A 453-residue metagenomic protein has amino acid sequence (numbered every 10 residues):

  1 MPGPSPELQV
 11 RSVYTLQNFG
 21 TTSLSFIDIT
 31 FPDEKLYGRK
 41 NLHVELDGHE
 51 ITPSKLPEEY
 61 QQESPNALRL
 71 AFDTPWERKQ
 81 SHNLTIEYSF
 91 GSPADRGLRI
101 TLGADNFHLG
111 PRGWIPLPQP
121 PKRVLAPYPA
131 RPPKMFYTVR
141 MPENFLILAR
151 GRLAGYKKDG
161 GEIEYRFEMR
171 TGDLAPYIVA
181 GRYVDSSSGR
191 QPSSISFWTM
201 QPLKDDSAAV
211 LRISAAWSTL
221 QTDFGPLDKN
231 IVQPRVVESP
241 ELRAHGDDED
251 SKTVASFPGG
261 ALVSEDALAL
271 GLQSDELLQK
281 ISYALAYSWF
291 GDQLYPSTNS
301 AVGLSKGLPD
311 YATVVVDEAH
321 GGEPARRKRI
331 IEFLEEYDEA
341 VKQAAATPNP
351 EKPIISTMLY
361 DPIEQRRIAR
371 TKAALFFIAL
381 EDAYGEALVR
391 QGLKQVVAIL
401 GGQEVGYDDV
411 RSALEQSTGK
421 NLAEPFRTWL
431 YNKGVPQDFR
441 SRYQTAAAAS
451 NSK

Functional and structural regions predicted by a protein language model:
M1-Q9, G38, Q444-N451: N-terminal, polar/Ser/Thr-rich
Q9, T22-I29, K40, R96-L98 (+1 more regions): Short, hydrophobic/aromatic beta-strand segments
T15-L36, K122-P142, D408: Surface-exposed beta-strand/loop patches in extracellular or lumenal glycoproteins
E34-A104, G160: A surface-exposed beta-strand-loop module
L46, L68, Y137, R166 (+2 more regions): Juxtacatalytic substrate-recognition/specificity segment
W76, T85-Y183: Extended, low-hydrophobicity, Ser/Thr/Pro/Gly-biased non-transmembrane segments
P111, I115-P118, L125, P133 (+10 more regions): Non-catalytic accessory/interaction domains
T253-A255, E276, S300-A383, L400-G401 (+3 more regions): Acidic/His/Gly-enriched intrinsically disordered linker/tail segments that often contain short helix/coil "MoRF-like"
